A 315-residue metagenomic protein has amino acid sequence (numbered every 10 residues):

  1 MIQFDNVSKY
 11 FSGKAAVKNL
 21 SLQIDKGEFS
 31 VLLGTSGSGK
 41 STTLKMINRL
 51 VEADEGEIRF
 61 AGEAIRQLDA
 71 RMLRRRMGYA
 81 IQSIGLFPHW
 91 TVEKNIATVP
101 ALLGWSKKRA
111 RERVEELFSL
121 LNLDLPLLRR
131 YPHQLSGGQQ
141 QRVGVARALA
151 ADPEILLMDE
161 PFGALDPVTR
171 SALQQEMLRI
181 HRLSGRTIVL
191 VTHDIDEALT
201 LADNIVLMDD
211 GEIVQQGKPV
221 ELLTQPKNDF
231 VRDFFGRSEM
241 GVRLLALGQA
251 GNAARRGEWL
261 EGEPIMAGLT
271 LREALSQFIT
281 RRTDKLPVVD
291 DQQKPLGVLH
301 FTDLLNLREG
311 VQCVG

Functional and structural regions predicted by a protein language model:
N48: Helix-to-loop junction immediately C-terminal to a conserved catalytic motif
G56, D210-G211: Conserved ABC ATPase "signature" C-loop
G56-A64, L73: Conserved ABC transporter NBD signature motif
A101, K108-P126: Conserved ABC ATPase "signature" region
Y131-L135, Q139: Conserved ABC ATPase signature
D152: Conserved catalytic motifs of ABC-family nucleotide-binding domains
Q216-G217, Q225, V298: ABC ATPase "signature
